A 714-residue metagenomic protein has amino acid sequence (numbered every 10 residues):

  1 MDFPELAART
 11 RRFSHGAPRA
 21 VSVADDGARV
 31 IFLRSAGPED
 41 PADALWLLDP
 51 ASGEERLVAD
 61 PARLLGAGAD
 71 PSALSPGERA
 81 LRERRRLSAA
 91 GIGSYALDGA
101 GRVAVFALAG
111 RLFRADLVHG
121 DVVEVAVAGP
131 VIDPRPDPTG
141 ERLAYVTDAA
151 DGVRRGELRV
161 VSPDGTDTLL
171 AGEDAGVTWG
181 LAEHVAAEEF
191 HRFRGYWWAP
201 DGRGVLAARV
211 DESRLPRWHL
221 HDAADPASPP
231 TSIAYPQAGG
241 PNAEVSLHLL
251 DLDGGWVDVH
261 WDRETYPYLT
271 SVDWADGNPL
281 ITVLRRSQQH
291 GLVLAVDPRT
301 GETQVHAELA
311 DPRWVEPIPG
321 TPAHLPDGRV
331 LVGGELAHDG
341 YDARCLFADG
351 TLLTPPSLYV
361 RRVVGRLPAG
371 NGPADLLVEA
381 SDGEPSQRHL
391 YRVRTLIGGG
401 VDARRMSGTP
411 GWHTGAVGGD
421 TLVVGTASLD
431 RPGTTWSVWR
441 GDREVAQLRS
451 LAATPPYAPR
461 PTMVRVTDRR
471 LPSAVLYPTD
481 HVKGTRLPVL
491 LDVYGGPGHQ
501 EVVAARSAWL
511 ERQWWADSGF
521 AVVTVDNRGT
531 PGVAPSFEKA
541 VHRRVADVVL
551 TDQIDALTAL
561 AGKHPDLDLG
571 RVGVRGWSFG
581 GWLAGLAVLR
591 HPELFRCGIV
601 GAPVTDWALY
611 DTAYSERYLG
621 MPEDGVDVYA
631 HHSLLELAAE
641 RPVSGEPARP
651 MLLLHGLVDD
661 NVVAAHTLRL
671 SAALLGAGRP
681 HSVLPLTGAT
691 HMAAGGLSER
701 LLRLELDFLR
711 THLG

Functional and structural regions predicted by a protein language model:
M1-D402, G411: Beta-propeller folds
L57, V123-E124, L169, D258 (+10 more regions): Conserved beta-strand positions that form and line the central face of beta-propeller blades
Y95, R194, D201-G204, A208 (+33 more regions): Extracytoplasmic/cell-surface-exposed regions of Actinobacterial cell-envelope-associated and secreted proteins
W412, A416-G714: Serine-hydrolase catalytic core recognition
